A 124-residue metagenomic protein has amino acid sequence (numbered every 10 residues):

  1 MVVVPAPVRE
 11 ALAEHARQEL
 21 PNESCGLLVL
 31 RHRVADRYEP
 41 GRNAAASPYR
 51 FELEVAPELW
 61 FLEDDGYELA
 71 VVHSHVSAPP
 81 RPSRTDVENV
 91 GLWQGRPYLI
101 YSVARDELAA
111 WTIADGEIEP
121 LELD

Functional and structural regions predicted by a protein language model:
M1-E68, S77-D124: Conserved beta-strand-loop surface patch within small alpha/beta domains used for substrate/adaptor or ligand engagement
V71: Conserved, mostly hydrophobic/aromatic
S74: Conserved residues at the C-terminal ends of beta-strands
